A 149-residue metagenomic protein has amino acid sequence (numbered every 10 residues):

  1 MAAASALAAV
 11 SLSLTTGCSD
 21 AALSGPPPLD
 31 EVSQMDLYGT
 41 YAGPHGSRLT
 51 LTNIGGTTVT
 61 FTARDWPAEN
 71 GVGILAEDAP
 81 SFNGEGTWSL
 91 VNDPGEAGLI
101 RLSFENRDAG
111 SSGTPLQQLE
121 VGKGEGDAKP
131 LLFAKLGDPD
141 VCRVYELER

Functional and structural regions predicted by a protein language model:
M1-S5: Bacterial N-terminal signal peptides that target proteins for export
L14-G17: C-terminal motif of bacterial Sec signal peptides marking the signal peptidase cleavage site
S19-A21: Bacterial signal peptide processing site
L23-L29, P80-N92, L132-R149: Edge beta-strand at a domain terminus
G25-T50, G86-S89: Tryptophan-anchored aromatic micro-motifs
Q34-T40, T57, G95-L102, D127-L132: Short, hydrophobic/aromatic-rich segments at coil-to-beta transitions
S47, R64-D127: Contiguous, well-ordered beta-strand patches that form the walls/edges of small beta-barrel/beta-sandwich domains
T50-T60, E120-L131, R149: Short, solvent-exposed coil/turn segments at beta-strand boundaries
